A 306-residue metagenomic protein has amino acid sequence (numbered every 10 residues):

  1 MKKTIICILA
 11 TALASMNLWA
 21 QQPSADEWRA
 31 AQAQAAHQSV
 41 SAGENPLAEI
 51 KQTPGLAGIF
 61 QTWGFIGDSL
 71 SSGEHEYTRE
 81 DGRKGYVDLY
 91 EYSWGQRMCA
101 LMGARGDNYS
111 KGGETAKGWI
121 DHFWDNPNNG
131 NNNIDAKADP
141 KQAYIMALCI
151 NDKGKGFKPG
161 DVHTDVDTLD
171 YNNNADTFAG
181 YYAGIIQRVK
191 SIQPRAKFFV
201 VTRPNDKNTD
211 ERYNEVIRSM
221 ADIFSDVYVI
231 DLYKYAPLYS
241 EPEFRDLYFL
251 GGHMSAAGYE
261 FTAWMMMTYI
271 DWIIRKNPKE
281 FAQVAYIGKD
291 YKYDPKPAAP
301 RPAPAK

Functional and structural regions predicted by a protein language model:
M1-T4: Positively charged n-region of N-terminal signal peptides that target proteins for export
C7-M16: Bacterial N-terminal signal peptides
P23-S110: Serine-esterase "nucleophile elbow" of acetyl-processing enzymes
T62-G67, S71, R105-S110, Q142-L148 (+2 more regions): Structural recognition of the beta-strand scaffold that forms the well-ordered cores of secreted hydrolase catalytic
S69-G73, K111-K117, C149-K155, P204-N208 (+2 more regions): Solvent-exposed loop/turn segments at secondary-structure junctions within structured extracellular/periplasmic domains
G73-N172: Conserved SGNH/GDSL esterase-like catalytic core that processes O-acyl groups on lipids and polysaccharides
N151, A183-V216: Active-site segments of SGNH/GDSL-like serine hydrolases that catalyze O-acetyl group transfer/hydrolysis on lipids
R203-K306: Catalytic His-Asp segment of secreted/periplasmic serine-dependent ester chemistry enzymes
